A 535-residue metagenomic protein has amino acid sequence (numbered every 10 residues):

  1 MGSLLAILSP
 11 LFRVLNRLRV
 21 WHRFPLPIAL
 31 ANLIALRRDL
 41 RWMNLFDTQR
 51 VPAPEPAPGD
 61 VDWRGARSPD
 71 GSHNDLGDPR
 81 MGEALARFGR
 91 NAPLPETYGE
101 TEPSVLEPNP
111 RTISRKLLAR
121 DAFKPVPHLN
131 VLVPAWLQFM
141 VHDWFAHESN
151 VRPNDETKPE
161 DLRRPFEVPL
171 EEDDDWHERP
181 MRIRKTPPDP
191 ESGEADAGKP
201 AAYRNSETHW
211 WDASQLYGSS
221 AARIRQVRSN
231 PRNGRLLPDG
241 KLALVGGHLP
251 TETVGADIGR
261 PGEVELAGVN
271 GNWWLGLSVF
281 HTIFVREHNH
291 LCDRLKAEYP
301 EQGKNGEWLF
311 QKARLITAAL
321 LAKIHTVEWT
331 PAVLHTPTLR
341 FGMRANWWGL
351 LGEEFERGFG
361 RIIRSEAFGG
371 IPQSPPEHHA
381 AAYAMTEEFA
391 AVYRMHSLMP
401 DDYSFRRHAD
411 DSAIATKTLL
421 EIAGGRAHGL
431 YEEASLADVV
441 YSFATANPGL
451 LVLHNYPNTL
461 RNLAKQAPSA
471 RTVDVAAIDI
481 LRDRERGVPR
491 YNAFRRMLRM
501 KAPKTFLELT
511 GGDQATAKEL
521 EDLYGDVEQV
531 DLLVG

Functional and structural regions predicted by a protein language model:
M1-R294, Q311-A477, L481, E485-A493 (+3 more regions): N-terminal accessory/cap region of cofactor-dependent oxidoreductases and related radical enzymes
S278, Q302-G303: N-terminal small/hydrophobic-rich alpha-helical segments that act as secretion/targeting modules
R294-E301: Metallocofactor- and cofactor-centric catalytic cores in central/energy metabolism, strongly enriched
G303-K304, A502-K504: Extended catalytic/binding region for NAD+/ADP-ribose chemistry, centered on the ART fold
G306-L309: Mobile, glycine-rich extracellular loop/lid and propeptide segments that shape or gate substrate/ligand access
F506-D522: Short linear loop/turn motifs
